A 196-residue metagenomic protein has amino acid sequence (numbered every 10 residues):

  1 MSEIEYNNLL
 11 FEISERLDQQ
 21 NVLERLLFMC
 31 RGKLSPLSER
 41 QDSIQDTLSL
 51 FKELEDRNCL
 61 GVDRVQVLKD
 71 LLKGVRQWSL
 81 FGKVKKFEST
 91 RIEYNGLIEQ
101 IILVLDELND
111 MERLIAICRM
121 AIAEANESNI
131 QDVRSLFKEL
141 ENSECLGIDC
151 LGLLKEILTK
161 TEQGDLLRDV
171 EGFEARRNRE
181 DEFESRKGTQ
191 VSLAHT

Functional and structural regions predicted by a protein language model:
M1-T196: Death-fold homotypic interaction modules
